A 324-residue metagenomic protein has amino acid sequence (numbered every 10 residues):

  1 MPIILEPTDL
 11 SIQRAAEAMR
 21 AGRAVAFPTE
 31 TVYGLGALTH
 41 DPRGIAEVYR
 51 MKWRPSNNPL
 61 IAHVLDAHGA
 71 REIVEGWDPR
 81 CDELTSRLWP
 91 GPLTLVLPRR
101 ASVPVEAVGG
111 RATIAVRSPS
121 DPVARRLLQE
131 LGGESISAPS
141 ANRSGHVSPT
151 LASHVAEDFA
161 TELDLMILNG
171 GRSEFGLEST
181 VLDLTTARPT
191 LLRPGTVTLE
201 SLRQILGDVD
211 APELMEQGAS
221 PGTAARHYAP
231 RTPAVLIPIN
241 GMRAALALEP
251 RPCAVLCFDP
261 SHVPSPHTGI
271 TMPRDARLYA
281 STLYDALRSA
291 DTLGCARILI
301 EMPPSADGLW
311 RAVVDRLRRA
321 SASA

Functional and structural regions predicted by a protein language model:
M1-A324: Active-site-adjacent structural elements in enzyme catalytic cores
